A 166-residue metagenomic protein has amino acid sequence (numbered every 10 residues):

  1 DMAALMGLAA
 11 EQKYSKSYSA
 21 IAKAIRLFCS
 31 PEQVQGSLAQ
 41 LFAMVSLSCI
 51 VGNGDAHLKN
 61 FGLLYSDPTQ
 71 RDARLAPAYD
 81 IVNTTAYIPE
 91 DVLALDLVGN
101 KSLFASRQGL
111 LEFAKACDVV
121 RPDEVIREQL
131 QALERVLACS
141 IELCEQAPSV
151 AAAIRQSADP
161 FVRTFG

Functional and structural regions predicted by a protein language model:
D1-L58, G62-G166: Anionic ligand-binding catalytic core segments
